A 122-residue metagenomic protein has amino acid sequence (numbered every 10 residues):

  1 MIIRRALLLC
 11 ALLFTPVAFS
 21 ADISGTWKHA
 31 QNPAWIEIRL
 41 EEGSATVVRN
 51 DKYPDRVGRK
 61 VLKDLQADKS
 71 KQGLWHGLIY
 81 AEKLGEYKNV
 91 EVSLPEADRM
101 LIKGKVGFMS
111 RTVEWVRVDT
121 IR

Functional and structural regions predicted by a protein language model:
M1-L7: Bacterial N-terminal signal peptides that target proteins for export
T15-V17: N-terminal signal peptide c-region/cleavage motif recognized by signal peptidases
I23-N89, V116, T120: Central antiparallel beta-sheet cores of small beta-barrel/beta-sandwich binding domains
E91-T112: Short, exposed beta-strand-loop hairpins at the edges of beta-sheets in extracellular/periplasmic proteins
